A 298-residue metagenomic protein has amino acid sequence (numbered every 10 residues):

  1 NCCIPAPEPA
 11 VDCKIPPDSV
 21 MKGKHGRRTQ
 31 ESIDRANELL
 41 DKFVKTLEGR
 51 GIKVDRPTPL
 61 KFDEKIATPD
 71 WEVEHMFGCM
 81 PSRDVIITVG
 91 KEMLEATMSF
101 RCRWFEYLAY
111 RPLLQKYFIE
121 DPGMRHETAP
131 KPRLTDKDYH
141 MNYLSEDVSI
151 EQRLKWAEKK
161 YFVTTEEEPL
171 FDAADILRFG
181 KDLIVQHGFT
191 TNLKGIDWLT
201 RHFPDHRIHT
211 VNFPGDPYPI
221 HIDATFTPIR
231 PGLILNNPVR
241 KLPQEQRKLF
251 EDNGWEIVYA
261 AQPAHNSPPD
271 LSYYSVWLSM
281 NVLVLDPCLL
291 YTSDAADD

Functional and structural regions predicted by a protein language model:
N1-D298: The feature marks the mature, well-folded catalytic cores of soluble enzymes
